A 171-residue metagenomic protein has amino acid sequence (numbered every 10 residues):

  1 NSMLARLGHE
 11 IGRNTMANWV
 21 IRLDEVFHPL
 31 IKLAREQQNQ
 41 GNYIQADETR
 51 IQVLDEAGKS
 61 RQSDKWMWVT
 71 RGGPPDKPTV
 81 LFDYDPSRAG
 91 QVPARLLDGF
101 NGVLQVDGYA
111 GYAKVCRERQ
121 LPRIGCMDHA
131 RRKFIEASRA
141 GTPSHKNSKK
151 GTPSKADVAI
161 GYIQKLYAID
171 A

Functional and structural regions predicted by a protein language model:
N1-A171: Catalytic center-proximal scaffold of phosphoryl-transfer enzymes
